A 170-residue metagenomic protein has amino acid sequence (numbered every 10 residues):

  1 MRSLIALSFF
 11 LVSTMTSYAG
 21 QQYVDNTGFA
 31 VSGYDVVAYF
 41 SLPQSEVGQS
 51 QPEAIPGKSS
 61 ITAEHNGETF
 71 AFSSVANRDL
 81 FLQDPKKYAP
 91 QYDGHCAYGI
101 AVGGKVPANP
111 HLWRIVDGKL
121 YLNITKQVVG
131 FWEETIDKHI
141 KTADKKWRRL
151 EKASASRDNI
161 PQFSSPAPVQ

Functional and structural regions predicted by a protein language model:
L4-S13: Sec-dependent N-terminal signal peptides
Y18-Q170: Charged, low-complexity intrinsically disordered segments
